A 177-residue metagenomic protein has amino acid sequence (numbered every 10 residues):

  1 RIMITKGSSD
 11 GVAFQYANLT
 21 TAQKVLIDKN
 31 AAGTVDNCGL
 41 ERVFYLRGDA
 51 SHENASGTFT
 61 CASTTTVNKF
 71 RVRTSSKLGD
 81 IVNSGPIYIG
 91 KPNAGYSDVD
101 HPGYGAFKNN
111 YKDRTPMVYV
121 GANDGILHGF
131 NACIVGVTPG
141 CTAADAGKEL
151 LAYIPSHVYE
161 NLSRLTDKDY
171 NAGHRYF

Functional and structural regions predicted by a protein language model:
R1-F177: A fold-level detector for beta-propeller and closely related beta-sheet-rich head/sensor domains
